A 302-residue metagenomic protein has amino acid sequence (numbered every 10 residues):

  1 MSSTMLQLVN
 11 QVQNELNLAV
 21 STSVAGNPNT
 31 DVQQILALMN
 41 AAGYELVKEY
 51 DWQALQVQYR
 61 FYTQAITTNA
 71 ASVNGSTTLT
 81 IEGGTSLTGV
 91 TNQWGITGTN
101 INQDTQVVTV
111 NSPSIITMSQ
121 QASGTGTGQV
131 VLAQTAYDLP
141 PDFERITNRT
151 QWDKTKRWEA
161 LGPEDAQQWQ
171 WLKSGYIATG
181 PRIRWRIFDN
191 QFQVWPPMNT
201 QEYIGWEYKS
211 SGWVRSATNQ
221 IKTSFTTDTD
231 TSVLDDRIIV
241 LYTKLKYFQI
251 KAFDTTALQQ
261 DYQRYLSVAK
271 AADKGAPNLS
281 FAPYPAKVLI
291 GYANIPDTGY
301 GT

Functional and structural regions predicted by a protein language model:
M1-N74, T88-T109, P113-A122, T127-T302: Glycine-enriched, solvent-exposed interface loops adjoining structured elements
S76-T85: Short alpha-helix capping/helix-loop boundary micro-motifs
